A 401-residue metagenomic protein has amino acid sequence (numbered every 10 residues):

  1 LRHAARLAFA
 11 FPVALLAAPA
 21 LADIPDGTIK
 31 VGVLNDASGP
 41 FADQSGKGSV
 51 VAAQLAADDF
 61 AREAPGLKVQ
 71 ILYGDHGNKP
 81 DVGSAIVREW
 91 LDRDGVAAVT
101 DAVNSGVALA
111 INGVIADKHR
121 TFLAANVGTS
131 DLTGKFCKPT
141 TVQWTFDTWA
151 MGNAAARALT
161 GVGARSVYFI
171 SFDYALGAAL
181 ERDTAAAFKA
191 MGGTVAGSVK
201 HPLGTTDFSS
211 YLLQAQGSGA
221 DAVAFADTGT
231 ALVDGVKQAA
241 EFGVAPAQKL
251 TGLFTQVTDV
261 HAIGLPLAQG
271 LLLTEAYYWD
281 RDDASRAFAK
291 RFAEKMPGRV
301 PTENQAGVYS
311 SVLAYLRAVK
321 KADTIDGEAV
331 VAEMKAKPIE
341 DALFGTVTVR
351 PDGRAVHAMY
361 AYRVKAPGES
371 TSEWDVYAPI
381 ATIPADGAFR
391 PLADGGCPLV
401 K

Functional and structural regions predicted by a protein language model:
L1-F9: Bacterial N-terminal signal peptides that target proteins for export
A17-P19: N-terminal signal peptide c-region/cleavage motif recognized by signal peptidases
A22-K401: Extracytosolic ligand-binding ectodomains
